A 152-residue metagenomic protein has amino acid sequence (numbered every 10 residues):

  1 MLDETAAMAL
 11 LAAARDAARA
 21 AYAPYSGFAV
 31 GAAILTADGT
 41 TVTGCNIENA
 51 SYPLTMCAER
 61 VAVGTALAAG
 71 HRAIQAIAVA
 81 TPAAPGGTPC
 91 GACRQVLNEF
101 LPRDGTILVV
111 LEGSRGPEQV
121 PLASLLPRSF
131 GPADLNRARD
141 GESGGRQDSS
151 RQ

Functional and structural regions predicted by a protein language model:
M1-A23, H71-Q152: C-terminal binding/interaction regions
A13, A58-A66: Short, well-ordered amphipathic alpha-helical segments that serve as non-catalytic structural scaffolds within diverse
G27-T36: Short beta-strand scaffold segments in enzyme catalytic cores
L35, T65-H71: Alpha-helix C-terminal capping segments
T36-D38, G113-S114: Short acidic-glycine loop/turn motifs at beta-strand connectors
N46-R60: Compact, glycine-rich, soluble single-domain proteins
C57, V61, A92-Q95: Short amphipathic alpha-helical face segments that pack within enzyme cores and frequently flank/anchor catalytic
